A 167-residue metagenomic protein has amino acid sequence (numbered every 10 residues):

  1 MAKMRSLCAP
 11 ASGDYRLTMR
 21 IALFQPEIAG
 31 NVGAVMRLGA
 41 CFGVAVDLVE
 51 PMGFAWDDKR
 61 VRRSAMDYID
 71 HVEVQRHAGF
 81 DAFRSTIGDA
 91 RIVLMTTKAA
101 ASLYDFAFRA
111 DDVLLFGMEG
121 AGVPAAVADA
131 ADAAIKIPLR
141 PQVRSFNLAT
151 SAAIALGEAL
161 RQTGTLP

Functional and structural regions predicted by a protein language model:
M1-P167: Post-transcriptional modification and biogenesis factors for structured RNAs of the translation apparatus
